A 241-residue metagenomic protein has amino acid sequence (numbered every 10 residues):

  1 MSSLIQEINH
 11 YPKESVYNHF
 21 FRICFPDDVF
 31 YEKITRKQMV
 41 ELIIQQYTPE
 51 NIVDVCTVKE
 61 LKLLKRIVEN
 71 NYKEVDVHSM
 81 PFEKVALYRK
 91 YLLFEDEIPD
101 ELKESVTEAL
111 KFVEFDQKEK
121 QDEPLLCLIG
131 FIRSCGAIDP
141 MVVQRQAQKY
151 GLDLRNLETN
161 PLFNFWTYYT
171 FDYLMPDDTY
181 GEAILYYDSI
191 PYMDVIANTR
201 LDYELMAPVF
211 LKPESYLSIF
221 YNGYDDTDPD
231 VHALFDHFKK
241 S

Functional and structural regions predicted by a protein language model:
M1-F112: Basic helix-extension-helix modules of the SAP/HeH family
S2-Q6, Q46-N51, Q117-I138: Positively charged, polyanion-binding regions of nucleic-acid-associated proteins
F20-C24, V142-K149: DNA-recognition alpha helix
D28-Y31, K149-T159: Short, positively charged loop/turn segments that connect secondary-structure elements
E32-Q46, V85, R89-E123, T159-P208: Accessory beta->alpha helical hairpin/"wing" motif in late/C-terminal subdomains of nucleic-acid enzymes
E60-K65, E69, D76, Q121-F131 (+3 more regions): C-terminal accessory/connector segments of nucleic-acid motor ATPases
Y192-K240: Long, charged low-complexity interaction segments
